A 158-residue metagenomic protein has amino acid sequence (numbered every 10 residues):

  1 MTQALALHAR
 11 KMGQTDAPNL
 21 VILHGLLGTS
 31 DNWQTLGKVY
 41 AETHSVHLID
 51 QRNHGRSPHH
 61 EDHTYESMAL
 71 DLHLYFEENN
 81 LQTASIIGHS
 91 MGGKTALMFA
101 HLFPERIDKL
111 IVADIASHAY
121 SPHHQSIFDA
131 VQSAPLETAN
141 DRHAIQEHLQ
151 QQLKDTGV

Functional and structural regions predicted by a protein language model:
M1-V21, A41-H44, L81-Q82: Alpha/beta-hydrolase fold catalytic core
R10, Q34-A41, H47-I87, M91: Active-site loop/oxyanion-hole signature of alpha/beta-hydrolase fold enzymes
D16, G25-T35, V46: Serine-hydrolase catalytic-loop signature spanning alpha/beta hydrolases and amidase-signature enzymes
I22-G25, S90: Glycine-rich His-Gly loop
L27, Q51-G55, S117: Alpha/beta-hydrolase active-site loop signature
L97-L102, I107-R142: Flexible "cap/lid" loop of the alpha/beta hydrolase fold
P122, E137-V158: Conserved alpha/beta-hydrolase catalytic His-Asp/Glu region
